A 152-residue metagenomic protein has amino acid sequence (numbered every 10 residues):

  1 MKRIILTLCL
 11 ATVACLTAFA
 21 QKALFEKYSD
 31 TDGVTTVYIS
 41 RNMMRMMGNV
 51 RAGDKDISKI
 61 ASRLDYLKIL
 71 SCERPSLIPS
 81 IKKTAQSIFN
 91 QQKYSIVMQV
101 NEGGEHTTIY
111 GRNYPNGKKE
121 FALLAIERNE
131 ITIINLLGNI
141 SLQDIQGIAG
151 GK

Functional and structural regions predicted by a protein language model:
M1-E26: Bacterial Sec-dependent N-terminal signal peptides
F25-S76, S80: Early exported N-terminus immediately downstream of N-terminal targeting peptides
G33-T35, A61-Y66, I96-T107, Y114 (+2 more regions): Extended interaction-bearing regions that mediate binding to partners or small molecules
V34, R41, S80-K83, E102 (+2 more regions): Solvent-exposed interaction surfaces and binding hotspots enriched for charged
L64-T108: Mid-chain, structured segments of secreted extracytoplasmic proteins
R112-N139: A short, solvent-exposed beta-edge/loop patch
T132-K152: A short, surface-exposed interaction/processing loop segment used at functional sites
